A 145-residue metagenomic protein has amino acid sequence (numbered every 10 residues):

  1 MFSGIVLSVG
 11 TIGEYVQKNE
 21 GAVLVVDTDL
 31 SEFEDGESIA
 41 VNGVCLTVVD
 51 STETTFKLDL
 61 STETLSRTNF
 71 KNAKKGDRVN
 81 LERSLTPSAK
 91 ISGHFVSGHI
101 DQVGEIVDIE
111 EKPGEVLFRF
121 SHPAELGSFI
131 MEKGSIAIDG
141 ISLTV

Functional and structural regions predicted by a protein language model:
M1-V145: Conserved loop->alpha-helix
